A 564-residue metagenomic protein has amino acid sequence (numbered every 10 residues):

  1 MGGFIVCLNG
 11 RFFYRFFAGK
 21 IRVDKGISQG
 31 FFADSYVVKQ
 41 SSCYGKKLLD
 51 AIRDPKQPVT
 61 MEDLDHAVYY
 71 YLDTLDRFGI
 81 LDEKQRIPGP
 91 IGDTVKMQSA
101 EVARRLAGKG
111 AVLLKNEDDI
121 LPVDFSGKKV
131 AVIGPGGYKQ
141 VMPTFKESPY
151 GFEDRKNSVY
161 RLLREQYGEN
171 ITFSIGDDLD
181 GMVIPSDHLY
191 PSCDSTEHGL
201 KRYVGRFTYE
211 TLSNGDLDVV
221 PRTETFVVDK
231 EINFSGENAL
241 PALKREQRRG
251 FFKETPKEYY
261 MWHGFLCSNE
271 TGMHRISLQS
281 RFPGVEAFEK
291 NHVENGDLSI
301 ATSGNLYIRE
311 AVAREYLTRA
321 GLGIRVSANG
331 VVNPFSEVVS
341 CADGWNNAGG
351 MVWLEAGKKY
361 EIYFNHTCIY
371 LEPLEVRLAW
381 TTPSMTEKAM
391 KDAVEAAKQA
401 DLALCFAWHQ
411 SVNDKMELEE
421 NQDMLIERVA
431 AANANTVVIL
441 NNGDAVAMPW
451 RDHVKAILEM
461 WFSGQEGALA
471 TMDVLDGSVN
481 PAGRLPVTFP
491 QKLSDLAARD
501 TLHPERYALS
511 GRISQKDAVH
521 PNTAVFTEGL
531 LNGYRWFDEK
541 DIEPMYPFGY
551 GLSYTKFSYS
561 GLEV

Functional and structural regions predicted by a protein language model:
M1-I21, K25, C43, L49-P55 (+2 more regions): C-terminal non-catalytic regions of proteins with extracellular/luminal or membrane-system context
G3, I27, S35, V59 (+2 more regions): Short aromatic/hydrophobic-glycine micro-motifs
A18-F32, Y69-R77: Conserved short secondary-structure transition element at the edge of the structured enzyme core that lines
G26-Y44: Mobile "lid/hinge" segments at catalytic clefts and subdomain interfaces of large enzymes
S41-G45, I52-E83, I91: Long, well-ordered, tryptophan-enriched scaffold segments
D65, Y69, M97-R104: An alpha-helix initiation/capping motif
K84-S99: Flexible, acidic loop-helix segments that line cofactor/substrate-binding pockets
